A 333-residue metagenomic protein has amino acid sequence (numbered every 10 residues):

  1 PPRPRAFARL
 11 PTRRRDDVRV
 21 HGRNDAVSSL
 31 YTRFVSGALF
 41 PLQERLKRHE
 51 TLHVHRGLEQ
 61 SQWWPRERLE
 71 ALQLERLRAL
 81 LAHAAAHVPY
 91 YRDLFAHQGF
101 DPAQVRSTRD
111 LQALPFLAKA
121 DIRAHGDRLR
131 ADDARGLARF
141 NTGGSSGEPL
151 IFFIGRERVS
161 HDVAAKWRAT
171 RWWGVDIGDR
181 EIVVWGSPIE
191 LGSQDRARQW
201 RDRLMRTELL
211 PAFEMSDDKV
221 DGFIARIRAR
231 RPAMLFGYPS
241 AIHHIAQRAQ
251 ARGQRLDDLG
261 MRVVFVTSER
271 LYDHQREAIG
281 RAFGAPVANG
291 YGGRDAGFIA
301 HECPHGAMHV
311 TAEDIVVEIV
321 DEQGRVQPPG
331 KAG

Functional and structural regions predicted by a protein language model:
P1-R15, R19: Compositionally biased, low-complexity flexible segments
G22-N141, G147-V163, W167-R180, S187 (+7 more regions): Nucleotide 5′-phosphate-binding alpha/beta core
Y90, L94, H244-I245, H274-A278 (+1 more regions): Phosphate- and divalent-cation-binding pockets in alpha/beta enzyme and binding domains that engage nucleotide-derived
S160, R180-A241: AMP-binding/adenylate-forming
V175-I177, L204, T311, P329-G330: A short, structural micro-pattern
Q199-W200, R252-L256, P304-H309: Short, hinge-like loop/turn segments at secondary-structure boundaries
A212-K219, P232-H274, A288-R294: Adenylate-forming
R262, T267, L271-G333: Conserved AMP-binding/adenylate-forming
